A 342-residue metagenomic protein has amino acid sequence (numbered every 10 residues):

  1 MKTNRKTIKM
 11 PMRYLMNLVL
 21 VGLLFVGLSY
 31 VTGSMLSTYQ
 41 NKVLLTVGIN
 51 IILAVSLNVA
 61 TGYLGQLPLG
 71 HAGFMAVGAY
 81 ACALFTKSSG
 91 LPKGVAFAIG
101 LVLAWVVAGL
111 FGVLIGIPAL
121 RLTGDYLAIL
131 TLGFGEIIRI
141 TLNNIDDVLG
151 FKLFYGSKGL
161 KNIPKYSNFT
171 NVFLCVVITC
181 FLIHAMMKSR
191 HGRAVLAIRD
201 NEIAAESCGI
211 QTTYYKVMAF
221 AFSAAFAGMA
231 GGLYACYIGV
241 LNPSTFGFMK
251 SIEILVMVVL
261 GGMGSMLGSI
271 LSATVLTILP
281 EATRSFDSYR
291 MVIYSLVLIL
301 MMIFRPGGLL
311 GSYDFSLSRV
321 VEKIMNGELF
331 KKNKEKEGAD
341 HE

Functional and structural regions predicted by a protein language model:
K2-E342: Transmembrane alpha-helices and adjacent helix-loop boundaries
